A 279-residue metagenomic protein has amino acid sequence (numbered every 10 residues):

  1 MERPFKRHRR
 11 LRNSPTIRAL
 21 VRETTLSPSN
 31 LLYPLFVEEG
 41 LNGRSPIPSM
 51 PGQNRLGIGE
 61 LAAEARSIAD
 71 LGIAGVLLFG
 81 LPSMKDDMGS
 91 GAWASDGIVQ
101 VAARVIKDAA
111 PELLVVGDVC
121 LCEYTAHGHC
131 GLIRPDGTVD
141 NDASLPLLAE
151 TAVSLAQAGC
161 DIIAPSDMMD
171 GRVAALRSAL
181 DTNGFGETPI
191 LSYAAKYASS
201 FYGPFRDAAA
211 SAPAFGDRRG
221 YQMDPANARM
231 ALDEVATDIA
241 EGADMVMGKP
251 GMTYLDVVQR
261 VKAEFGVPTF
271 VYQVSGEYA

Functional and structural regions predicted by a protein language model:
E2-R3, S14, E23-L32, E38-A279: Alpha/beta enzyme core
P4-R10: Exposed beta-strand/loop interface patches that mediate assembly or binding
R9, T16-I17: Acidic, Ser/Thr/Pro-rich intrinsically disordered transcriptional activation regions
